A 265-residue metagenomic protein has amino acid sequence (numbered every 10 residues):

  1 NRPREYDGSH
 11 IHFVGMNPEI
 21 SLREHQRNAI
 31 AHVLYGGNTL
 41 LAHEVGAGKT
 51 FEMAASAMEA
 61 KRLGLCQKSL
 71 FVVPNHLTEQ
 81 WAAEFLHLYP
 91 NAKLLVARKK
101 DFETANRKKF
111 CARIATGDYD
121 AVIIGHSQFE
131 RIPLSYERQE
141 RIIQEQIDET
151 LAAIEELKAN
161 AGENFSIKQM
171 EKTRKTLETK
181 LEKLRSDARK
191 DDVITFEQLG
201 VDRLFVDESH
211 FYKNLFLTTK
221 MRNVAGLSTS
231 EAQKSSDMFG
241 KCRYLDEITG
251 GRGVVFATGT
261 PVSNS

Functional and structural regions predicted by a protein language model:
N1-R4: Interdomain "pre-motor" coupling segment immediately N-terminal to P-loop NTPase/helicase cores
G8-S21, K49-S56, K61-C242, D246 (+1 more regions): SF2 helicase/translocase NTPase motor core, specifically the RecA-like lobe 1 inter-motif segment between Walker
P18-G37: N-terminal pre-P-loop "Q-motif" helix
H25, H43, H210: Histidine-centered active-site/metal-ligand motif
Y35-L41, Q67-K68, D120, G251-V254: Pre-Walker A (Motif I) flank of P-loop NTPase domains
L41-A42, F205: Generic enzyme active-site microenvironment
E44, P74, T260: P-loop (Walker A) phosphate-binding loop of NTP-binding proteins
